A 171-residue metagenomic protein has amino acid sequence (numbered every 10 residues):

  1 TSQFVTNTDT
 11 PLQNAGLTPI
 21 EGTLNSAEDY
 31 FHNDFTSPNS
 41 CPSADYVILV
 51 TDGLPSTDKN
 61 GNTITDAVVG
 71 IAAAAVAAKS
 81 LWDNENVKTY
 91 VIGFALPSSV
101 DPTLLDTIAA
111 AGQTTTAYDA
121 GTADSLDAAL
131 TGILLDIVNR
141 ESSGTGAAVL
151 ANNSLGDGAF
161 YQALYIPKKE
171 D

Functional and structural regions predicted by a protein language model:
T1-S26, L54-N60, A111-T115: Short, charged loop segments at secondary-structure junctions
S2-D9, D106, D127, T131 (+1 more regions): Generic detector of well-ordered alpha-helical segments enriched in charged/polar residues, highlighting helical
T10, S37-N39, G61-T65: Intrinsically disordered, low-complexity coil segments
L12-A15, E28-S43, K79-D83: Surface-exposed acidic, glycine-flexible loop patches that form ligand/cofactor-binding and adhesion interfaces
N14, A44, T51-A111, D119-A120 (+2 more regions): VWA/integrin I-like adhesion module and closely mimicked acidic/polar interface patches used
T23-A27, F31, I133: Generic hydrophobic alpha-helical segments
T116-D171: C-terminal "exit" segments of structured domains
